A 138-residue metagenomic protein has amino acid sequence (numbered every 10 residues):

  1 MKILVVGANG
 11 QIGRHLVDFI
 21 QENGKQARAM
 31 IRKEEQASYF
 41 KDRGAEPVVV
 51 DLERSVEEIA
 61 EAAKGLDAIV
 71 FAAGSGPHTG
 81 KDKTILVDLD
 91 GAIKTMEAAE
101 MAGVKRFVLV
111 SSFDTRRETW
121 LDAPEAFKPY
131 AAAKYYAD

Functional and structural regions predicted by a protein language model:
M1-K25, M30: N-terminal Rossmann NAD(P)H-binding glycine-rich loop of SDR-like oxidoreductase domains
V5-V6, Q26-A27, V49, I85 (+1 more regions): A generic secondary-structure micro-motif detector that highlights 1-2 residue hydrophobic/ambivalent hotspots embedded
V6, M30, A72-A73, F107-F113: SDR active-site strand-loop-helix element
R32-K94, A98-M101, R116: NAD(P)H-binding glycine-rich loop region in Rossmannoid oxidoreductase-like domains and their noncatalytic homologs
A102-R106: A short helix->loop->beta-strand "cap" motif at the edges of active sites that frequently abuts
F113-F127: Active-site "gating" loop of Rossmann-like NAD(P)-dependent oxidoreductase/epimerase domains
F127-D138: Active-site Tyr-X1-5-Lys
